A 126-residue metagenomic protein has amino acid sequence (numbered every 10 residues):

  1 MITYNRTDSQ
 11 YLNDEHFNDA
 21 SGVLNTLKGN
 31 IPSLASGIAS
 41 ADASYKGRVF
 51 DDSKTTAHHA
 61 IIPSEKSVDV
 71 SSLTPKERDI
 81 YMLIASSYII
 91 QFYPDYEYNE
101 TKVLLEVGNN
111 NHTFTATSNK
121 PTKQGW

Functional and structural regions predicted by a protein language model:
M1-W126: Core catalytic DNA strand-manipulation module of type IA topoisomerases
